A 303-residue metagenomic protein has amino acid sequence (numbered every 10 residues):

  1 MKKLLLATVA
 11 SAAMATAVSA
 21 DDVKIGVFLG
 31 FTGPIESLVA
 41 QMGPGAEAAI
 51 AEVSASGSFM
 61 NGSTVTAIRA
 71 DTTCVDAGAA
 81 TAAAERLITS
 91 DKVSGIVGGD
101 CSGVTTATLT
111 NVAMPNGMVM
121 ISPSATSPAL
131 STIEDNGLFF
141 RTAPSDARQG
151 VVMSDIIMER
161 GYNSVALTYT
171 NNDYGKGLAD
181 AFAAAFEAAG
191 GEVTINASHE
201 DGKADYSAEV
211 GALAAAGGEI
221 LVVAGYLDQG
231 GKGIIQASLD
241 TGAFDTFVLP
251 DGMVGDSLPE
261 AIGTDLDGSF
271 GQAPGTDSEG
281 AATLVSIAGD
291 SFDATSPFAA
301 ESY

Functional and structural regions predicted by a protein language model:
M1-A20: Gram-negative bacterial Sec-dependent N-terminal signal peptides
V18-V27, S58-T66, I157-N163: Immediate post-signal peptide segment of exported/extracytoplasmic ligand-binding proteins
G26-E47, A70-A77, D100, T168-K176 (+1 more regions): Extracytoplasmic "Venus flytrap"
S37-P44, S56-L130, T142, H199-Y206 (+2 more regions): Beta-alpha junction/loop-to-helix N-cap segments that form part of ligand/metal-binding clefts
G57-N61, T132-D135, E279, D293: Short, solvent-exposed loop/beta-turn-alpha elements that line the ligand-binding surface or hinge of extracytoplasmic
A80, T142-A166, G177, A204-S207 (+4 more regions): Hydrophobic alpha-helical segments within soluble ligand-binding/sensing domains
T89-A197, T246-G271: Extracytoplasmic ligand/sensor domains, especially the bilobed periplasmic-binding protein
I235-Y303: Extracellular/periplasmic periplasmic-binding protein-like sensory domains
